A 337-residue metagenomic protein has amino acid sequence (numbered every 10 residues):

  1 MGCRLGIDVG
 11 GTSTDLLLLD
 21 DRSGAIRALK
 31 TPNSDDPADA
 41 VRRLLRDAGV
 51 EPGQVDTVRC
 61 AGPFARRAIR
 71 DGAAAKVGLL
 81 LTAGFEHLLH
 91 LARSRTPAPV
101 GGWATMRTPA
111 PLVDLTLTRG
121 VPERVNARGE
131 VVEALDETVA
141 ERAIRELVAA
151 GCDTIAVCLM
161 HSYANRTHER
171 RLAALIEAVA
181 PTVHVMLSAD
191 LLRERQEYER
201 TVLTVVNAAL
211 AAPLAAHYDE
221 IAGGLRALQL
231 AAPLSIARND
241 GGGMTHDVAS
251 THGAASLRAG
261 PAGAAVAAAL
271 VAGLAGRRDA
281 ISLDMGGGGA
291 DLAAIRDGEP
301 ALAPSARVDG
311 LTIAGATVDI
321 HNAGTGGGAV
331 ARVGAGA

Functional and structural regions predicted by a protein language model:
M1-A337: N-terminally biased helix-coil "hinge/interface" segments that flank
